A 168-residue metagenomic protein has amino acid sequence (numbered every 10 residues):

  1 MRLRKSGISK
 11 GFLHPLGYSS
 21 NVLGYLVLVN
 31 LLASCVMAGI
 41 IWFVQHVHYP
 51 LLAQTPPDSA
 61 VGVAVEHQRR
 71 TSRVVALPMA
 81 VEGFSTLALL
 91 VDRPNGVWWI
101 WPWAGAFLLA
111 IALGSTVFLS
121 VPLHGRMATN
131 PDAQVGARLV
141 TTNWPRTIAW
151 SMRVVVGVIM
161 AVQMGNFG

Functional and structural regions predicted by a protein language model:
R2-R4: Basic polycationic patches enriched in arginine
L23-V81, G125-R138: Interfacial loop at the N-terminal end of multi-pass membrane proteins
V75-L89, R146-V156: Core segments of transmembrane alpha-helices that mediate helix-helix packing or line hydrophobic substrate/ligand
A88-A110: Transmembrane helix-loop-helix
A110-F118: Mid-bilayer segments of alpha-helical transmembrane spans in multi-pass integral membrane proteins that mediate
I159-G168: Juxtamembrane boundary at the C-terminal end of a transmembrane helix
